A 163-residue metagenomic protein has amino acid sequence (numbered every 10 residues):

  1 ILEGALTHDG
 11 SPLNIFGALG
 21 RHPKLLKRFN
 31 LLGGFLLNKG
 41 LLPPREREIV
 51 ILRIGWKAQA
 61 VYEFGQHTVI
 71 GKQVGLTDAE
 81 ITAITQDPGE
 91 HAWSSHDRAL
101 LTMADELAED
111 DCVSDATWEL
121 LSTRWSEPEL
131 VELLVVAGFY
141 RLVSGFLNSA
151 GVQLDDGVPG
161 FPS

Functional and structural regions predicted by a protein language model:
I1-S163: Hydrophobic alpha-helical segments
